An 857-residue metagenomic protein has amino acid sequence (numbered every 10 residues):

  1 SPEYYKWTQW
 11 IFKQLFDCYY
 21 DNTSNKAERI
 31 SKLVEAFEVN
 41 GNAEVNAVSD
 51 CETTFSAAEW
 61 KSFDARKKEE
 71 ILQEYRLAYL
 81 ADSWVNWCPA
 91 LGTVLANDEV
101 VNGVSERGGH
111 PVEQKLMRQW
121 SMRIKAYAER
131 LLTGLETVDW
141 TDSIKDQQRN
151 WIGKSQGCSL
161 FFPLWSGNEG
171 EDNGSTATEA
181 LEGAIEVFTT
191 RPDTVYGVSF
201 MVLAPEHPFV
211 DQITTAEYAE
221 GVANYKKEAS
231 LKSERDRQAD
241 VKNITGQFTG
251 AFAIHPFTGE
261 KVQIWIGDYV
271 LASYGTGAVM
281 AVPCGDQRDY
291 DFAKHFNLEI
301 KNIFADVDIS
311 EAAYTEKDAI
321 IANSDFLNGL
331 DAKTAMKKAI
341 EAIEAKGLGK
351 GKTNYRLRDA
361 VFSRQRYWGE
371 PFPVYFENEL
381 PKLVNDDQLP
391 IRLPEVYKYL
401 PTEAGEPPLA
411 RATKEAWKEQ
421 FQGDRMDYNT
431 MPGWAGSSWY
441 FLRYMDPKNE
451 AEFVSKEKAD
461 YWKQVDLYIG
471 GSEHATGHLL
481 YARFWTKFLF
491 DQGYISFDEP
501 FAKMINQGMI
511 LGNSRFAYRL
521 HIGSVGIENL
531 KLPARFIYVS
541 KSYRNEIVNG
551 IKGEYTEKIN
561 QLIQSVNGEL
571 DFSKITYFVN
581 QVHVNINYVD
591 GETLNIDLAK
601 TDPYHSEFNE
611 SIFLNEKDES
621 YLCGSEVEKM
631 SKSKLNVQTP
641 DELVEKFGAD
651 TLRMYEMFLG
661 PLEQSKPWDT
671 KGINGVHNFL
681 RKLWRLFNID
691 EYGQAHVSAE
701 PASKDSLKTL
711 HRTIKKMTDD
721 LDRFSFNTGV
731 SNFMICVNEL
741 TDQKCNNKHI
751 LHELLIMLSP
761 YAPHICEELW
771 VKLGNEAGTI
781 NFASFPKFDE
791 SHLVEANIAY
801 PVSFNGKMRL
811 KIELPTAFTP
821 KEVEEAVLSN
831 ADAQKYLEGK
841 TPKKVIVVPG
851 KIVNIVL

Functional and structural regions predicted by a protein language model:
S1-A184, A278-P390, E395-Y397, A404 (+5 more regions): Residue patterns forming the tRNA-binding/recognition surfaces of aminoacyl-tRNA synthetases and related DALR
D17-K26, L181, I254-K261, Y290-I303 (+13 more regions): Secondary-structure transition/capping motifs at alpha-helix termini and the adjoining loop/turn into the next element
T23-R29, E74, Y79-N86, P163 (+5 more regions): Helix-rich, typically C-terminal accessory recognition domains appended to large enzymatic cores
S121-S155, A204-Q247, P390-K414, L754-S784: Amphipathic alpha-helical
G134-Y367, N449-E450, Q694-H696, Y800-L857: NTP/phosphate- and nucleic-acid-binding module
E171, P192, A204-H207, A216-E220 (+17 more regions): Basic, alpha-helical terminal appendages of large translation-related enzymes
I254-I266, S273, Y428-I469, S620 (+1 more regions): Active-site-adjacent "gating/activation" loops or surface patches in catalytic cores
K294-F296, I300, F304-I309, F362 (+3 more regions): Catalytic adenosine-cofactor/nucleotide-binding cores of aminoacyl-tRNA synthetases and other
